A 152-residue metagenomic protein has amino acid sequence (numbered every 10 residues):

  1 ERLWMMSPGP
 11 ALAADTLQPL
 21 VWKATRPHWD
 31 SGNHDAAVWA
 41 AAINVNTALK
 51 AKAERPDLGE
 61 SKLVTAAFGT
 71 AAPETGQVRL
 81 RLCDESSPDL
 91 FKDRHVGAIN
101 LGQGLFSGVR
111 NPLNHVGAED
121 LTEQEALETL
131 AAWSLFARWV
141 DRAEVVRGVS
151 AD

Functional and structural regions predicted by a protein language model:
E1-L105, E119-D120, Q124, R142-D152: Amphipathic alpha-helical interface elements
L105-R110, N114-G117: Short amphipathic alpha-helical "interface-anchor" segments enriched in bulky aromatics
A126-A143: Structured adenosyl-cofactor binding patch, chiefly the S-adenosyl-L-methionine
